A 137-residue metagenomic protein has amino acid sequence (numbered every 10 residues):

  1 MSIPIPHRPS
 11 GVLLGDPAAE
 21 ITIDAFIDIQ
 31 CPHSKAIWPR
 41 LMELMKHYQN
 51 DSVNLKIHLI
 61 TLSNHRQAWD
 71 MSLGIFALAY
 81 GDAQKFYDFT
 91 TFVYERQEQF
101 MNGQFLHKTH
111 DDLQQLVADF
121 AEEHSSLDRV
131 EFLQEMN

Functional and structural regions predicted by a protein language model:
M1-W69: Extracytoplasmic thiol/disulfide redox context detector
L62-N137: Cysteine-centric redox/oxidoreductase cores and disulfide-bonded domains
